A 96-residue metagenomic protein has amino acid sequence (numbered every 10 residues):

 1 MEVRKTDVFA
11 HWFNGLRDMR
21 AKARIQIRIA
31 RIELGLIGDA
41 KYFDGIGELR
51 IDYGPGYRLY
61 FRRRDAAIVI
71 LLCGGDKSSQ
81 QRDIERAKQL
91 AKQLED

Functional and structural regions predicted by a protein language model:
M1-G56, R64-V69, D76-D96: Basic, Lys/Arg-enriched alpha-helical interface segments
